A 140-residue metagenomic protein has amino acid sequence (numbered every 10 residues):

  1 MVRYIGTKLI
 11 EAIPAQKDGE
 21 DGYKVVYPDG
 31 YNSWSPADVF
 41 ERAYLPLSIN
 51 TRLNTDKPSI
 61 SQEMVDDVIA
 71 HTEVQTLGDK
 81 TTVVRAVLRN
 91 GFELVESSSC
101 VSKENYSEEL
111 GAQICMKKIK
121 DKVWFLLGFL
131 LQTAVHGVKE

Functional and structural regions predicted by a protein language model:
M1-E140: Motif-centric detector for short Cys/His coordination patterns
